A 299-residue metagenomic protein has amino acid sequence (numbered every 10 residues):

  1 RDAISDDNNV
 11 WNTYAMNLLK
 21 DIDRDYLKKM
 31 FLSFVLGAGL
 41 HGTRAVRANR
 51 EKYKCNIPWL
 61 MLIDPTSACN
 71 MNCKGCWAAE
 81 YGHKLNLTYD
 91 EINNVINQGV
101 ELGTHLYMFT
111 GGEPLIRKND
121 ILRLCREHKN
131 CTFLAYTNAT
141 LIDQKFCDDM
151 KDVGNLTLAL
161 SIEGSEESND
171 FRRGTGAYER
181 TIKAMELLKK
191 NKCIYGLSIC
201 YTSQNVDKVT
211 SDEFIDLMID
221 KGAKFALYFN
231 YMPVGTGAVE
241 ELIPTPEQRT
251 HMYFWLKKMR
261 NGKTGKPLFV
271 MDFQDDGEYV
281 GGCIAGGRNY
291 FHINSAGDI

Functional and structural regions predicted by a protein language model:
R1-K145: Conserved alpha-helical substructure of the radical SAM core
A48-N49, C55, I96, L115 (+3 more regions): Mixed-charge, polar/low-complexity N-terminal
K54, T66, V100, R126 (+4 more regions): Generic structural signal for beta-strand residues in well-ordered domains
L60, G287-R288: Short coil/loop residues immediately preceding or within conserved phosphate-binding loops of NTP-utilizing enzyme
M71, E167, N289: Glycine-centered loop/turn positions within well-structured domains that cap or flank conserved ligand/cofactor-binding
A79-H83, S165-E167, P233-T236: A short, flexible beta-alpha/helix-coil linker loop
Y89-F109, L115-N230: Radical SAM/AdoMet-radical enzyme domain recognition
D170-G286, H292-I299: Radical SAM enzyme [4Fe-4S]-AdoMet core and its adjacent flexible, acidic and glycine-rich loops/tails across
